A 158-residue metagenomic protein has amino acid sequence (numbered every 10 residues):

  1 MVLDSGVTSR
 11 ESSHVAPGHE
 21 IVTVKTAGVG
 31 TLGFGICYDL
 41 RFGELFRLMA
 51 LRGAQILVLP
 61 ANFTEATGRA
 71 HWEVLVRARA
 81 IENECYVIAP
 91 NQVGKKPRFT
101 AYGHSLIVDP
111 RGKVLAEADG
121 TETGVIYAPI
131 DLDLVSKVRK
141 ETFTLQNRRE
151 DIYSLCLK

Functional and structural regions predicted by a protein language model:
M1-R52, E65-V74, K140-T144, S154: Active-site catalytic loop in hydrolytic enzyme cores
V2, G28, G94, E122 (+1 more regions): Residue-level detector of flexible, active-site-proximal loop/helix-junction positions within diverse enzyme catalytic
L3-R10, G124-I126, L132-S136: Short, surface-exposed linear segments at secondary-structure transitions and domain or protein termini
E20, T121-I126, E141, R148-R149: Generic structural motif recognizing short loop/turn segments at the entrances and edges of beta-strands
V24-G28, D109, I130: Active-site beta-strand termini and strand-to-loop segments that position acidic
K25, K95-K96, K113, K137-K140 (+1 more regions): Context-gated lysine
T31, L40-I126: CN hydrolase (nitrilase-like) catalytic-core segments centered on the catalytic cysteine and neighboring Lys/Glu
D133-K158: C-terminal segments of enzyme domains that contribute to small-molecule binding surfaces
